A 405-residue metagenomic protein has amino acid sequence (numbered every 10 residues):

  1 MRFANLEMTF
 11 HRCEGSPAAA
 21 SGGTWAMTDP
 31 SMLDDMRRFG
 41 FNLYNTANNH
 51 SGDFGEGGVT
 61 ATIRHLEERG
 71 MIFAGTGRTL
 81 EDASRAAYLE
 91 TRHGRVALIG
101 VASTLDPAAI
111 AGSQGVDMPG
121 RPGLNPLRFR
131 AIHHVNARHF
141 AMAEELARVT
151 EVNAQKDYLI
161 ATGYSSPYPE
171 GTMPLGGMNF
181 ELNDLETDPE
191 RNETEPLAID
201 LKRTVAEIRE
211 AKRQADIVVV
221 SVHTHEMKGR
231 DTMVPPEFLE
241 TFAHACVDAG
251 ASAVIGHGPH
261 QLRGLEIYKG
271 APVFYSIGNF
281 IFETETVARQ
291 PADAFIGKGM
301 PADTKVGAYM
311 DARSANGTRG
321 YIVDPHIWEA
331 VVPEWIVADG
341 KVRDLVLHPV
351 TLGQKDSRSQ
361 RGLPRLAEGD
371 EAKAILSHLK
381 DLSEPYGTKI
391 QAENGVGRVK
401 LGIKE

Functional and structural regions predicted by a protein language model:
M1-E405: Acidic, metal/ion-coordinating pockets
